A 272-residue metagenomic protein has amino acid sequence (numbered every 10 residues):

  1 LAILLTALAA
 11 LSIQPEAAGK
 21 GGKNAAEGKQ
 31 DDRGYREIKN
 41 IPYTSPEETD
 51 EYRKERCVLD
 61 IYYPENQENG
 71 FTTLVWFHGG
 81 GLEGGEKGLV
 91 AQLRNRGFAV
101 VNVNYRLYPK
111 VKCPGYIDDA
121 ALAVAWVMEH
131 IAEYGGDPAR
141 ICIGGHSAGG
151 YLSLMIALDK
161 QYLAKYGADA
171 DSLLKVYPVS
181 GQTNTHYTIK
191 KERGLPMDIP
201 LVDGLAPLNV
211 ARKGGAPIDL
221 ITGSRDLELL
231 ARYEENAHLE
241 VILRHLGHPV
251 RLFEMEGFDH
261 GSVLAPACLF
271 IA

Functional and structural regions predicted by a protein language model:
A2-A10: Bacterial N-terminal signal peptides
K20-N69: N-terminal cap/lid segment of alpha/beta-hydrolase-fold proteins
I41, A125-K191, D203: Primarily recognizes the serine-hydrolase "nucleophile elbow" in alpha/beta-hydrolase and SGNH/GDSL folds
G70-G79: Short beta-strand element of the alpha/beta-hydrolase
E86-V103: Short amphipathic alpha-helix adjacent to the substrate-entry channel of hydrolases
G167-I189, D198-A237, V241: The feature captures the conserved acid-bearing segment of alpha/beta-hydrolase catalytic domains
I221, A237-E240, R244-A272: C-terminal catalytic histidine-bearing segment of alpha/beta-hydrolase fold enzymes
